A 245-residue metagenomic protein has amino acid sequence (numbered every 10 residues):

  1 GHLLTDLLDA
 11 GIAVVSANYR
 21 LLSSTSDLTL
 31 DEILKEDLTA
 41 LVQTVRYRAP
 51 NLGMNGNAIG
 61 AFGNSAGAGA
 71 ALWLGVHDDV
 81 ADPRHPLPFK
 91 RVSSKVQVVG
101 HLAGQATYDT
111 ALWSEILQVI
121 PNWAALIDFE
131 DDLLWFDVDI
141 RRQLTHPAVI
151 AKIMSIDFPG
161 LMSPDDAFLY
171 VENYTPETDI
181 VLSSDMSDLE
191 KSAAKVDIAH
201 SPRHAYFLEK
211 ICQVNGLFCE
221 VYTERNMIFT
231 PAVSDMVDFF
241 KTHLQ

Functional and structural regions predicted by a protein language model:
G1-V15: Short amphipathic alpha-helix adjacent to the substrate-entry channel of hydrolases
A13, N18-T25, Q105, R225: Short beta-to-alpha linker loops that shape the active-site pocket of alpha/beta-hydrolase fold enzymes
L28-N51: Alpha/beta-hydrolase active-site loop
Q43-I120: Primarily recognizes the serine-hydrolase "nucleophile elbow" in alpha/beta-hydrolase and SGNH/GDSL folds
V92-Q97, S163-L169, T175-E177, N215-F218: Short, proline-enriched alpha-helix->beta-strand connector loops that line the catalytic pocket of alpha/beta-hydrolase
V96, T110-A167, A194-H204: Mobile cap/lid helix-loop segments that gate and shape the active-site cleft of serine hydrolases
G104, V171-M186, E190-I198: Conserved strand-to-loop "acid loop" that flanks and positions the catalytic carboxylate
E172, E190-S192, D197-Q245: C-terminal catalytic histidine-bearing segment of alpha/beta-hydrolase fold enzymes
